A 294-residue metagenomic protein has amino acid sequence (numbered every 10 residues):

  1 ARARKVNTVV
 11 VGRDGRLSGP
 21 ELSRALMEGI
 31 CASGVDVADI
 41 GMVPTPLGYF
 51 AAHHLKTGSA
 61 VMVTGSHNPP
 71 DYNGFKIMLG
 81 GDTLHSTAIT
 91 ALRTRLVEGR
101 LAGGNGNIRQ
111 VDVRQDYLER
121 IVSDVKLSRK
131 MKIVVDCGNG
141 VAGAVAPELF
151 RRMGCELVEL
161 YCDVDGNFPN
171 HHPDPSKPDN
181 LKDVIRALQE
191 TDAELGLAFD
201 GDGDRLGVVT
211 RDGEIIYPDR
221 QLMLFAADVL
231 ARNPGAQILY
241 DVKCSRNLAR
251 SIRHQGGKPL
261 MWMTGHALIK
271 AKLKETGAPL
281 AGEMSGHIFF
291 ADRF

Functional and structural regions predicted by a protein language model:
R2, V6-Y72, E119-R120, E148-V209: N-terminal small/polar loop signature for handling phosphorylated ligands or for N-terminal nucleophile
R4, K126-K130, N233: Short, flexible coil/linker segments at domain boundaries that flank nucleotide/cofactor-interacting
V6-D14, K132-V134, A236-V242, P279: Short glycine-rich phosphate-binding loop at a beta-alpha junction
G12-R13, L79, V135-C137, T210 (+1 more regions): Short glycine-centered, acidic/aromatic-flanked micro-motifs in structured strand/loop junctions that mark active-site
G19-R24, I89, G143-P147, A249: Short, surface-exposed alpha-helical segments at coil->helix boundaries
L47, T90-E119, S123, R211-M284 (+1 more regions): Proline/glycine-rich low-complexity loops and linkers
T57-S66, P70, L188-T210, I215 (+1 more regions): Glycine-rich phosphate-binding loop
N73-T191: Gly/Ser/Thr-enriched, mixed-charge loops and adjacent short helices that form phosphate/oxyanion-binding elements
